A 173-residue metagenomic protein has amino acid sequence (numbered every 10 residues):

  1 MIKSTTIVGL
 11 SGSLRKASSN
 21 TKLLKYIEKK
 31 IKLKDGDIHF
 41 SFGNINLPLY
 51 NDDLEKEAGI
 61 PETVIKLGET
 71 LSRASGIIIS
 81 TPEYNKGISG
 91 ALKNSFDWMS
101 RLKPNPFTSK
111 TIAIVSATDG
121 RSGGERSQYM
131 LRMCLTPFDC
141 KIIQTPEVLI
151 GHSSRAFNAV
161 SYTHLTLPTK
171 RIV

Functional and structural regions predicted by a protein language model:
M1-R101: N-terminal beta1-alpha1-beta2 submodule of the flavodoxin-like/Rossmannoid cofactor-binding fold
F40-L49, C140-A159: Mobile beta-alpha loop/short-helix "lid" or hinge segments that flank ligand
S80-P82, T111, P168: Short, proline-centered helix/strand-breaking motifs
N105-T108: Short, conserved loop/helix-junction motifs that constitute active-site signature segments in enzyme catalytic cores
T111-V148: Short, glycine-/small-residue-rich phosphate/pyrophosphate-handling segment
S116-G123, H152-Y162: Phosphate-binding/catalytic loops
T163-T169: Conserved small/polar residues in nucleotide/adenosyl-binding loops
